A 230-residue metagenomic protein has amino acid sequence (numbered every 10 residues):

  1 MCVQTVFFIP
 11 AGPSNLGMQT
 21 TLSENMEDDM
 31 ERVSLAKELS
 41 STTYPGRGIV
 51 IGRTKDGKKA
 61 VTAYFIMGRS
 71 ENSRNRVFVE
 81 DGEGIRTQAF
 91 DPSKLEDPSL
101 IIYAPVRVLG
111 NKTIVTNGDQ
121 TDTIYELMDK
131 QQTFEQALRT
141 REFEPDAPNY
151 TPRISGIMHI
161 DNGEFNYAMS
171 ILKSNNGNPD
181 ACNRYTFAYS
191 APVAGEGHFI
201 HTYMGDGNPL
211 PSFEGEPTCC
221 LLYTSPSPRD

Functional and structural regions predicted by a protein language model:
F7-F8: Aromatic (phenylalanine/tyrosine) cluster motif
L22, E27-L95, S225: Extreme N-terminus nucleophile/cap motif
R32-L39, Q88-D97, V106-F134, R141 (+1 more regions): Alpha/propeptide regions of enzymes that mature by internal proteolysis
G46-T54, A60-A63, A104-V106, R153-H159 (+1 more regions): Short beta-strand scaffold segments in enzyme catalytic cores
Q120-C182: Short histidine
Y203-L222: A conserved mid-domain beta-alpha-beta active-site/ligand-binding segment of alpha/beta enzyme cores
Y223-D230: Conserved small/polar residues in nucleotide/adenosyl-binding loops
